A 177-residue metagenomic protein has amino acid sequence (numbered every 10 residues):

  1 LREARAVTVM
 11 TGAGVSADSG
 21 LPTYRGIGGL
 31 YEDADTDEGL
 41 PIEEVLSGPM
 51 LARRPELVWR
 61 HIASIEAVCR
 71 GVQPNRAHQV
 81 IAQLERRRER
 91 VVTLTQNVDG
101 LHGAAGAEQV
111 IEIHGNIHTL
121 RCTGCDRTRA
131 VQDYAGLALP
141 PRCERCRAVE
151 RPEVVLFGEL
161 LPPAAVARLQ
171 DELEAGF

Functional and structural regions predicted by a protein language model:
L1-F177: Conserved catalytic core of sirtuin-type NAD+-dependent deacylases
